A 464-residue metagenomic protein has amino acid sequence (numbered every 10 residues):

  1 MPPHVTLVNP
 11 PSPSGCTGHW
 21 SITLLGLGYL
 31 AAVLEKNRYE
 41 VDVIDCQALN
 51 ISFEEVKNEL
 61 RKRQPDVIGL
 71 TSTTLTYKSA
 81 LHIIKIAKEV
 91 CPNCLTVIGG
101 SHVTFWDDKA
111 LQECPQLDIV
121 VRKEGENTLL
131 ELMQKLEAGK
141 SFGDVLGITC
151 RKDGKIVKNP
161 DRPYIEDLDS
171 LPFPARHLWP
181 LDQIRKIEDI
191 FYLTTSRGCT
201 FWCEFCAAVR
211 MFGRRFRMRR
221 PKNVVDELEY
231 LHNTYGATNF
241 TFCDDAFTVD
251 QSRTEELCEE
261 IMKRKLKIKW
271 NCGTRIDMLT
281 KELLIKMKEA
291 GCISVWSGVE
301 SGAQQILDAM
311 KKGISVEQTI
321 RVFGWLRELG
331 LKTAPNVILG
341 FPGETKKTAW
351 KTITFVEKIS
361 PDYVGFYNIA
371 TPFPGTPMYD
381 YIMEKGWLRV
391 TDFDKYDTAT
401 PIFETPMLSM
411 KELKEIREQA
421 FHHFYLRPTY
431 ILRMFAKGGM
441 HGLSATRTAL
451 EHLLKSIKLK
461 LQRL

Functional and structural regions predicted by a protein language model:
M1-L7, E40, K57, D66 (+2 more regions): Radical SAM enzyme core and accessory elements
P2-P3, P11-S14, V145, C150-T195: N-terminal [4Fe-4S]-dependent radical SAM core
H4, W20, V33-D167, N368-G375: Glycine-rich beta-alpha loop elements in corrinoid/cobalamin-binding modules across cobalamin-dependent enzymes
S14-C16, D107, F201, Q251-S252 (+5 more regions): Flexible glycine/acidic-rich beta-alpha junction loops that bind and position SAM and/or redox cofactors in anaerobic
S14-L27: Glycine- and acidic-residue-enriched helix-capping/strand-helix junction motifs
Q64-I68, A237, P361-D362: Proline-aspartate-enriched helix->loop->beta-strand connector
K109-N127, E289-W296, K351-F366: Structural recognition of alpha->loop->beta junctions
D169, F173-F341, K346, K351-T354: Radical SAM [4Fe-4S] cluster-binding motif and immediate context
